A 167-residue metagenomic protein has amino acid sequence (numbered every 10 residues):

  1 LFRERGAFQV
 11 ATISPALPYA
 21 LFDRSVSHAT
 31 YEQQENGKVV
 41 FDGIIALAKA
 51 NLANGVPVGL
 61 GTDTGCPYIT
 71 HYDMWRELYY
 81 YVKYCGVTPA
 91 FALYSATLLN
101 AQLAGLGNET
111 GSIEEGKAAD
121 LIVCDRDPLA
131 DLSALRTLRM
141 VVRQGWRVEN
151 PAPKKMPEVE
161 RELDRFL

Functional and structural regions predicted by a protein language model:
L1-E4, V82: Mature extracellular/periplasmic domains of secretome proteins
R3-F41: Active-site gating loops and adjacent loop-to-helix segments of metal-dependent hydrolytic enzymes
V10-T12, G61-D63, V141: A cross-family glycoside hydrolase active-site/sugar-binding cleft signature
I13-L17, G86, W146-R147: Short, acidic/turn-prone active-site loops that include or flank metal/cofactor- and phosphate-binding residues
A29-Q33, F41-D125: His/Asp/Glu-enriched, well-ordered alpha-helical/loop segment that forms or immediately abuts the divalent-metal
D73, P153-K154, L167: Preference for extracellular/luminal or secreted protein segments
L98, E115-E160: C-terminal cap of metal-dependent C-N hydrolases
R161-R165: Extracellular/luminal regions of secreted and cell-surface proteins that mediate adhesion/ECM remodeling
